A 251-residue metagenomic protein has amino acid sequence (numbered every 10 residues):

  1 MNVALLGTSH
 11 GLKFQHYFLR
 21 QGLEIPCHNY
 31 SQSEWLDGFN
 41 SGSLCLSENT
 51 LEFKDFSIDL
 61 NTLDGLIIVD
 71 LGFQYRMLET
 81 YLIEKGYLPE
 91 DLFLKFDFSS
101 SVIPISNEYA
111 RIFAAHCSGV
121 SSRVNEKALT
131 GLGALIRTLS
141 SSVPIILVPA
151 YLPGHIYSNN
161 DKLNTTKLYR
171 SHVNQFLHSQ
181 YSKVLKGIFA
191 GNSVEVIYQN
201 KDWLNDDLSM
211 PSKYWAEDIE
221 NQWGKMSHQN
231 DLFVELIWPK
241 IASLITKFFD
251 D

Functional and structural regions predicted by a protein language model:
M1-S43, S57-L60: Serine-esterase "nucleophile elbow" of acetyl-processing enzymes
L12-Q15, Q74-E79, P153-N160, L204-L208: Short catalytic/ligand-binding loop motif for oxyanion handling, primarily in non-cytosolic enzymes, centered on
S47-D55, C117-I136, S171-L185, W238: Well-ordered, non-membrane alpha-helical segments in soluble/globular domains
N49-K127: A basic- and aromatic-enriched beta-loop-alpha substructure that forms the phosphate/nucleotide- and DNA/RNA-contacting
E108-S118, G133-Q175: Active-site segments of SGNH/GDSL-like serine hydrolases that catalyze O-acetyl group transfer/hydrolysis on lipids
P149-Y151, N192-P211: Acidic carboxylate-rich catalytic motifs and surrounding loops in phosphoryl-/glycosyl-chemistry enzymes
Y157-N200: Substrate-gating cap/lid alpha-helix
W215-D251: Histidine-centered active-site loop/cap adjacent to the catalytic His in serine esterases/O-acetyl transfer systems
